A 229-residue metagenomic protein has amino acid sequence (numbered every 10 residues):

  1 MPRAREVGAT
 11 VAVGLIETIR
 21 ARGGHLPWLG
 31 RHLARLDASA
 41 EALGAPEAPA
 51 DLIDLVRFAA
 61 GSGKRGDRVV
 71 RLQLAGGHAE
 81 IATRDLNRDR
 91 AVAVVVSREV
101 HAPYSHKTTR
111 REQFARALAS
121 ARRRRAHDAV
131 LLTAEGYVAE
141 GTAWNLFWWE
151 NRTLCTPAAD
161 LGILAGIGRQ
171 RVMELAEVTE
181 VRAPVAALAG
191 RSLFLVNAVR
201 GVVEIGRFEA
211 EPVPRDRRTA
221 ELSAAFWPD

Functional and structural regions predicted by a protein language model:
M1-D67, Q73-D229: Helix-start/capping segments and mature chain N-termini
